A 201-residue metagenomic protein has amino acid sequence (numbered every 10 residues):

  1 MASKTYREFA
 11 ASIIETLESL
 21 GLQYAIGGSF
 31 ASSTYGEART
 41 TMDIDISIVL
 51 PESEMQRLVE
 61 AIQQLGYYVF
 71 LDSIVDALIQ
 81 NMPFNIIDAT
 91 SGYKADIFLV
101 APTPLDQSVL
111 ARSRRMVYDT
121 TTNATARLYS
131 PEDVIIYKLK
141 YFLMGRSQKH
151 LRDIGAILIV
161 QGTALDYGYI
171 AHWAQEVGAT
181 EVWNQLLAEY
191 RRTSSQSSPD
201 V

Functional and structural regions predicted by a protein language model:
M1-V201: Compositionally biased terminal segments of proteins
